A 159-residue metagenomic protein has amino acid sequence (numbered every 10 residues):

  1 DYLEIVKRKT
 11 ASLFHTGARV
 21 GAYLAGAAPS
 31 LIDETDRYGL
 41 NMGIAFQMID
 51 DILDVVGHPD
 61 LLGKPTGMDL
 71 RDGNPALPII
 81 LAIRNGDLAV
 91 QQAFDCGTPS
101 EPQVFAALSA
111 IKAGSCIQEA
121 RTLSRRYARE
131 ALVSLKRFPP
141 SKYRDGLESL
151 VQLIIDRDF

Functional and structural regions predicted by a protein language model:
D1-F159: All-alpha prenyltransferase/terpene-synthase fold signal
